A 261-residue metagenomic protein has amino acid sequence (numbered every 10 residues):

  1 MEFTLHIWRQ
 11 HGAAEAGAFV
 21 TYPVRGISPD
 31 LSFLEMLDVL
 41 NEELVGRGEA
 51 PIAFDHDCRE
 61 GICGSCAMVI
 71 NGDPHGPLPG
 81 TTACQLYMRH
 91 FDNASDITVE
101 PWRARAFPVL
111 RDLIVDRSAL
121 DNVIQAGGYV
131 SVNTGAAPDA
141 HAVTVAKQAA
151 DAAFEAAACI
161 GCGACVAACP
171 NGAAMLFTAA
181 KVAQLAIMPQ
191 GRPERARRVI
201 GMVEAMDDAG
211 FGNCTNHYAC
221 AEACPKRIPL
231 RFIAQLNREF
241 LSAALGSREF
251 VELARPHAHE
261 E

Functional and structural regions predicted by a protein language model:
M1-P23: Eukaryote-biased recognition of intrinsically disordered, low-complexity regulatory segments
V20-S32: Short, contiguous acidic and Ser/Thr-rich linear segments
L31-A50, I97-E261: Ferredoxin-type iron-sulfur electron-transfer modules in oxidoreductases and energy-metabolism complexes
A53-S65: Short, structured protein-protein interaction patches enriched in aromatics and acidic/basic residues, typified by
I62, M68-I70, C220: Functionalized membrane-embedded alpha-helices
C66, F91-A94, E222: Extracellular/mature segments of secreted proteins
G72-N93: S4-like RNA-binding module at protein N-termini
